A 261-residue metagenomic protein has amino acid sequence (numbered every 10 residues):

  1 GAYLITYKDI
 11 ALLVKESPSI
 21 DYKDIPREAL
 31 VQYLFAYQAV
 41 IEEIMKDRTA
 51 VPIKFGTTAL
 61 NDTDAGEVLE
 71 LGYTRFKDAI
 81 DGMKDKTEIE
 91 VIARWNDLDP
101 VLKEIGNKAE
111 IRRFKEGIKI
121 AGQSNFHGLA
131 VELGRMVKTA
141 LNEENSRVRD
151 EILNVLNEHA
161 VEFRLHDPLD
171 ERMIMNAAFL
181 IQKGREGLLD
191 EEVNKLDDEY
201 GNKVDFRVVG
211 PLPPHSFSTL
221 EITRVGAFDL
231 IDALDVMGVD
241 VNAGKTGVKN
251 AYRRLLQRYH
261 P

Functional and structural regions predicted by a protein language model:
G1-D205, P211-L212, S218-V225: An interfacial alpha-helical scaffold signature
S218-Y259: N-terminal J-domain/J-like co-chaperone modules of DnaJ/Hsp40 proteins
